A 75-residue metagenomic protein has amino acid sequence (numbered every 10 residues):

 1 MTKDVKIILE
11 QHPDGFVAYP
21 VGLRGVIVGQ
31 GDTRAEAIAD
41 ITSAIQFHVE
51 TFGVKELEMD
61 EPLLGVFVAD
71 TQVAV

Functional and structural regions predicted by a protein language model:
M1-V5, A35, A39-V75: Short, charged, surface-exposed hinge/linker loops at domain edges that act as mobile lids or interdomain connectors
L9-G25: Short aromatic-glycine-(Arg/Gly/Cys) micro-motifs in beta-strand/loop hairpins
P13, I27-G29, L63: Intrinsically disordered, low-complexity segments enriched in small/polar residues
G25-A35: A short, exposed loop/beta-hairpin motif centered on an aromatic-Gly-Thr core
